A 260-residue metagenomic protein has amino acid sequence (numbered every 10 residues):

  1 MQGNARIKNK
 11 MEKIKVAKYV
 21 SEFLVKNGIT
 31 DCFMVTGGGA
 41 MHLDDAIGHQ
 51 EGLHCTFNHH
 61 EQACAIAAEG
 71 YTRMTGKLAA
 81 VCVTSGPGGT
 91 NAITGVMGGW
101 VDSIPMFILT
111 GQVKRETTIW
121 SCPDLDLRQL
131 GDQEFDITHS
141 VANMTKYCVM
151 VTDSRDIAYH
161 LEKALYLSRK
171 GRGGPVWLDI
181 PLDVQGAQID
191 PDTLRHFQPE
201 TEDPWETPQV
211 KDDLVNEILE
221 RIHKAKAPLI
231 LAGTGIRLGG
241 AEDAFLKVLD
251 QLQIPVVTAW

Functional and structural regions predicted by a protein language model:
K8-W260: N-terminal alpha/beta PP-like core and its mobile active-site loop of ThDP/TPP-dependent enzymes
